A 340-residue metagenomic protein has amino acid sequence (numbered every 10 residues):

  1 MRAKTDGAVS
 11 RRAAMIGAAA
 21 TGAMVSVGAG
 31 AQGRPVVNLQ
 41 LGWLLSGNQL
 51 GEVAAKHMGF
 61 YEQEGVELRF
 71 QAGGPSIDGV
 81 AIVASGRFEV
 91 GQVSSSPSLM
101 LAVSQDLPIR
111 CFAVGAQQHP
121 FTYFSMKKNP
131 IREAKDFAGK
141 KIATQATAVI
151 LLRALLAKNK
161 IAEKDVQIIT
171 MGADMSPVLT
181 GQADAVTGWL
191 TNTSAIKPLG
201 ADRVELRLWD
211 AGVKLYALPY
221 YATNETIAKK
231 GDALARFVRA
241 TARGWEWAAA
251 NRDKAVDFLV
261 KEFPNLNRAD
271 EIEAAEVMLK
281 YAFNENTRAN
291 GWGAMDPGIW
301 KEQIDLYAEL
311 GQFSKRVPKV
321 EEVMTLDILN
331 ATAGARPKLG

Functional and structural regions predicted by a protein language model:
M1-V9, A13, A20-A23: N-terminal secretory signal peptides
R11, E133-A134, V320: Structural motif detector for alpha-helix initiation sites
S26-G28: N-terminal signal peptide c-region/cleavage motif recognized by signal peptidases
Q32-T180, D184-L190, A201, L206-R207 (+1 more regions): Short, glycine-/small- and polar/acidic-enriched structural segments that line small-molecule recognition paths
E64, C111, V256-F258, K315-V317: Short, hydrophobic secondary-structure boundary micro-motifs
G115-S125, K197-I227, V238, V277-F283: Periplasmic-binding protein-like
A228-Q312: Secondary-structure end/capping motifs
W300-G340: Conserved C-terminal helix/tail region of periplasmic/extracytoplasmic solute-binding proteins
